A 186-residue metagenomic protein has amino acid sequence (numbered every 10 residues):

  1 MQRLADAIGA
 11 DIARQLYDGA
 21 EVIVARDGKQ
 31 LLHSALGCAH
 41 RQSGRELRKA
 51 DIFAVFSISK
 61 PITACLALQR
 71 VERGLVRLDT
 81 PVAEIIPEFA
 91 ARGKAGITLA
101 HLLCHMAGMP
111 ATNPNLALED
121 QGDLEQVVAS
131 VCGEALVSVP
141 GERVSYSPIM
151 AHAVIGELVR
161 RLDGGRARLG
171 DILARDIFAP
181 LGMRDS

Functional and structural regions predicted by a protein language model:
M1-V55, T80, G133-E134: Short, conserved catalytic-motif segment at the N-terminal edge
A5-G9, G28, D51-T80, V154-V159: Active-site SXXK
H33-L36, N113-A117: Short, solvent-exposed loop/turn and secondary-structure capping segments
K49, A54-I58, E72-P114, G133 (+1 more regions): Active-site helix/loop module of the DD-peptidase/beta-lactamase fold, centered on the serine-lysine SxxK catalytic
C104-H105, M150-L158: Active-site-proximal alpha-helical segments within enzyme catalytic domains
E125-V137: The feature captures the short pre-catalytic strand/loop hairpin that immediately precedes and shapes the active-site
G141-M150: Cytochrome P450
